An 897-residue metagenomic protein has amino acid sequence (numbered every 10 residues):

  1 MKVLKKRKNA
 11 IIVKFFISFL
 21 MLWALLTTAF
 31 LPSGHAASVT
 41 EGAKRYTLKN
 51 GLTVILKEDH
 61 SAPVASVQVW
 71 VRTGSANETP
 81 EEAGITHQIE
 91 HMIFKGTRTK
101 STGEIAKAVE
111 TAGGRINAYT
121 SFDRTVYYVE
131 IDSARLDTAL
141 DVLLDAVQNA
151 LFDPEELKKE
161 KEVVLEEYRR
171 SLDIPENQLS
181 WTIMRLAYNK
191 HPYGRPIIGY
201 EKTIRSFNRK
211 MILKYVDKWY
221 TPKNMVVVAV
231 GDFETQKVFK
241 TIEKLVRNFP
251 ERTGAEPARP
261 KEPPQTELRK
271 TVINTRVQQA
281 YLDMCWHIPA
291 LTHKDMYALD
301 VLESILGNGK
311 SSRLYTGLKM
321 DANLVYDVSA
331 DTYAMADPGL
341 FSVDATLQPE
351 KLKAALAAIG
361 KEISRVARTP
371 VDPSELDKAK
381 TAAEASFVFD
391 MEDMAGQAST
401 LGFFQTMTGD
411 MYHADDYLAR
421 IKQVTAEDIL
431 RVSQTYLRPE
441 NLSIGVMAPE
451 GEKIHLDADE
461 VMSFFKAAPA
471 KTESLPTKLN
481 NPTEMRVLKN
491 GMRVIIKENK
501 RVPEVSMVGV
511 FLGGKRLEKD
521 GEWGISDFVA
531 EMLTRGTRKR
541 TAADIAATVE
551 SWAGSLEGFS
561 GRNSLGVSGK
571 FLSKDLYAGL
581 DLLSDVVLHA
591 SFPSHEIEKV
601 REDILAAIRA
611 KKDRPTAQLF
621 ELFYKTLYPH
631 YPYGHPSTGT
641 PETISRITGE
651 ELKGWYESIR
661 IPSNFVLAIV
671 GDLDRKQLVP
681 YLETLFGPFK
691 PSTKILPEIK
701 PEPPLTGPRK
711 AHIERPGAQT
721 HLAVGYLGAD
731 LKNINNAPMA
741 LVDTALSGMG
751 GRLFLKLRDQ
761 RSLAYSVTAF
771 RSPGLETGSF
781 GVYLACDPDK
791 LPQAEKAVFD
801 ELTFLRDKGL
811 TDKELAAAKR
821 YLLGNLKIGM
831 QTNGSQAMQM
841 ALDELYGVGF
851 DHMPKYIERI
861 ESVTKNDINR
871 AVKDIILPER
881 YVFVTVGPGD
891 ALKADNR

Functional and structural regions predicted by a protein language model:
M1-V13: N-terminal secretory signal peptides that target proteins for export/translocation
F15-A29: Bacterial N-terminal signal peptides
A29, G34-S38: Boundary at the C-terminal end of the N-terminal hydrophobic targeting segment
A37-R45, E167, R185-M225, T253 (+12 more regions): Histidine-acidic residue clusters that define the catalytic metal-binding segment of zinc metallopeptidase domains
S38-W70, P482-R501: Mature N-terminal segment immediately following signal peptide/propeptide cleavage in secreted/periplasmic
K57, A62-Q88, T102-A146, N177-K202 (+13 more regions): M16 family metallopeptidases and their MPP-like homologs
N189, I197, V226-A290, A448-K478 (+5 more regions): An aromatic/glycine/proline-enriched structural segment found at the starts of mature extracellular/organellar domains
K210-L245, E440-I444, E621, G649-L685 (+1 more regions): Non-catalytic, conformational "gating/processing" segments within enzyme and secreted inhibitor domains
